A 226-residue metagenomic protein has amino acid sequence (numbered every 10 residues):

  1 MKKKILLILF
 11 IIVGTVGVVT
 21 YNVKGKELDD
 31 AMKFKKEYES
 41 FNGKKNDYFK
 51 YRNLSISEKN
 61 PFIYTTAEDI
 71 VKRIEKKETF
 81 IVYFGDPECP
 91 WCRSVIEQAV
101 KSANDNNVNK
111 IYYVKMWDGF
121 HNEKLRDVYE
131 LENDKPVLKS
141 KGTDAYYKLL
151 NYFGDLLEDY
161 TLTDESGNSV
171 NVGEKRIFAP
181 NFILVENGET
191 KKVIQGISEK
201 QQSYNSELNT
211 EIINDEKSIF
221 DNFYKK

Functional and structural regions predicted by a protein language model:
K4-F10, V19-K76, Y204-K226: N-terminal leader/targeting and pre-domain segments
K59, I63-T65, L156-P180: Alpha-helix-centered segments that form part of catalytic cores
P61, F84, V108-E165: Thiol-based oxidoreductase modules, predominantly thioredoxin-like and allied folds used for disulfide exchange
E75-C89, A99: Short active-site neighborhood of thiol/selenol oxidoreductases, capturing the structured segment around
K76-F80, N106-Y112, A179, E186-E189: Loop/turn elements at helix/coil->beta-strand transitions in domains of secreted/extracellular proteins
C89-R93, F182: The canonical Cys-X-X-Cys-His
C92-N106: Typically the conserved alpha-helix immediately C-terminal to a functionally engaged Cys/Sec in thioredoxin-like
N171-K226: Non-catalytic, surface beta->alpha helical segment in thiol-disulfide oxidoreductase systems
